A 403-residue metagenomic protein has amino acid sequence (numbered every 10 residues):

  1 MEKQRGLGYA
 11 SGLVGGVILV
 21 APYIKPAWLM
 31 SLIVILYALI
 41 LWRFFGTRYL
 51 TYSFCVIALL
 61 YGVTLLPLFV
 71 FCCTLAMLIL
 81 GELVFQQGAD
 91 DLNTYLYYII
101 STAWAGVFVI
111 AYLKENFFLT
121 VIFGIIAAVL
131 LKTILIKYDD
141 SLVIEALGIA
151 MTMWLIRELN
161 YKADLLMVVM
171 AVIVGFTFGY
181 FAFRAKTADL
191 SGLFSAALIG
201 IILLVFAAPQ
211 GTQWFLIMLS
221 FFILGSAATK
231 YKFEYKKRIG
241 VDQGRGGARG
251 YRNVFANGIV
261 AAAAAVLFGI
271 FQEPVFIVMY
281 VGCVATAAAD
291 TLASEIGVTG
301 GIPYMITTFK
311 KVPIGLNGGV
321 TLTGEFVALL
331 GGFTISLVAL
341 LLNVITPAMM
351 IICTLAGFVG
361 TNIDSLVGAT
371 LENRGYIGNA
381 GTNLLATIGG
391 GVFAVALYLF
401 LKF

Functional and structural regions predicted by a protein language model:
M1-A293, G297-F403: Hydrophobic alpha-helical transmembrane segments
